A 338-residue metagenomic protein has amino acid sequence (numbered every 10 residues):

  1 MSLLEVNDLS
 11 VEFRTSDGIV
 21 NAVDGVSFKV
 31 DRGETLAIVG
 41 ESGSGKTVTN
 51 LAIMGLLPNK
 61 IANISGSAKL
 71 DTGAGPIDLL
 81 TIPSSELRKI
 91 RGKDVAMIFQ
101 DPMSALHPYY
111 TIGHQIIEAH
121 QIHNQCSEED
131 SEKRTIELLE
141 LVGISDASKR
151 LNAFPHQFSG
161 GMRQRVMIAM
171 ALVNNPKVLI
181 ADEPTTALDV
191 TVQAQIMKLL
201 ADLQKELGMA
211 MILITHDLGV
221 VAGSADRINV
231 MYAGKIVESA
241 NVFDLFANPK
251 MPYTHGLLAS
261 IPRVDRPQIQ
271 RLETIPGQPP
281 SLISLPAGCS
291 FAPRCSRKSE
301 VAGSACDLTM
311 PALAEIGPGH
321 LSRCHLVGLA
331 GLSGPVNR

Functional and structural regions predicted by a protein language model:
E41, I180-P184, L188-Q270: P-loop NTP-binding/switch modules centered on Walker-like glycine-rich loops
S67-K89, S127: ABC ATPase NBD Q-loop/coupling interface
D71-A74, E129-K149, L258-A259: Conserved ABC ATPase "signature" region
G75-P76, N241-R338: Charged, flexible cofactor/metal-binding loops and thiol motifs
A153-F158, M162: Conserved ABC ATPase signature
V173-K177: A short, proline-enriched helix->beta-strand linker immediately N-terminal to the Walker B motif in ABC-type P-loop
